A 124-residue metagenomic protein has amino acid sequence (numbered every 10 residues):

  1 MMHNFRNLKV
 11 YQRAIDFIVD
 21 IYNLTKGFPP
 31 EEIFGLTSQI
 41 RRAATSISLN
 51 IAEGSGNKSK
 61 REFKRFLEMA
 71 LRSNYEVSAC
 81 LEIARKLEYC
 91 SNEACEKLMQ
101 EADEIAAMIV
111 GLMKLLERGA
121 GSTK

Functional and structural regions predicted by a protein language model:
M1-K124: Short, C-terminally biased terminal segments at protein or domain edges
